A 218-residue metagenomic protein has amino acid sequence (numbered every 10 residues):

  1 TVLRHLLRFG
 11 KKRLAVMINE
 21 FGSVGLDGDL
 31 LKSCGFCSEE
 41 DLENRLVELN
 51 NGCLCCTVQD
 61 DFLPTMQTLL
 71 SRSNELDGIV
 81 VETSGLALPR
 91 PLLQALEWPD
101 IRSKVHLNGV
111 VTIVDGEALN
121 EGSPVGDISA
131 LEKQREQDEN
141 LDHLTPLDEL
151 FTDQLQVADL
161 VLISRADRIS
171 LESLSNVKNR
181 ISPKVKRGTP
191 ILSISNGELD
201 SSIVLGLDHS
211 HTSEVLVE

Functional and structural regions predicted by a protein language model:
T1-E149: Nucleotide-state-sensitive switch-loop elements of NTP-binding domains
I128-E218: C-terminal accessory "lid"/substrate-recognition subdomains
